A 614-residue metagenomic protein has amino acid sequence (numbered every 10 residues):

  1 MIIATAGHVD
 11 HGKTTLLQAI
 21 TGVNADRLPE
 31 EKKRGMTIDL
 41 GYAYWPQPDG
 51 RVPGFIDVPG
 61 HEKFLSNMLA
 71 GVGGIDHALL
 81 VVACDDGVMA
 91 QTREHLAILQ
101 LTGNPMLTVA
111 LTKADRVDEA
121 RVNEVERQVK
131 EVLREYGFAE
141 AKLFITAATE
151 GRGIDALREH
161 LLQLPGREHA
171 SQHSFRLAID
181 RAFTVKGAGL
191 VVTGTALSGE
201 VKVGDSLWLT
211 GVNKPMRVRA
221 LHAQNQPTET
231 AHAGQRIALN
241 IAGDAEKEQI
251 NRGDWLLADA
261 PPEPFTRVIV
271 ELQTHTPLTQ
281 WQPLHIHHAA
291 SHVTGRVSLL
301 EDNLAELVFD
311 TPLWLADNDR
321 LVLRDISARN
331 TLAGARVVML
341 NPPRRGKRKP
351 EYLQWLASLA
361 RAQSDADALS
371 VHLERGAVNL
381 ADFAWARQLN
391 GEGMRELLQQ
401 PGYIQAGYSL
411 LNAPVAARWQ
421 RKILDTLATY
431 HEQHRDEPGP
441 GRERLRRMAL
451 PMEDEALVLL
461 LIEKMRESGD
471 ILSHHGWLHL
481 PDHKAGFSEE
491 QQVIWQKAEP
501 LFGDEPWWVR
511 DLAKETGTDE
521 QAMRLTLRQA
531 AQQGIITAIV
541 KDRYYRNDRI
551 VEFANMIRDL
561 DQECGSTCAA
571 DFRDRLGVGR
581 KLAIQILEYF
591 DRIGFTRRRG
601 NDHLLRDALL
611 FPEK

Functional and structural regions predicted by a protein language model:
M1-V58, D205: Conserved G1/Walker A P-loop phosphate-binding module
I3-G7, H11-I20, K63-L69, G87-A90 (+1 more regions): P-loop/Walker A NTP-binding module and the surrounding RecA-like catalytic core of P-loop NTPases
T5, M106, V117-R121, Q128-E131 (+3 more regions): C-terminal effector modules of nucleic-acid-centric enzymes and ribosome-associated factors
A6-H8, E30, G35-M36, Y44-Q47 (+11 more regions): Replace "in large, NTP-powered and nucleic-acid-processing enzymes" with "in large, NTP-powered factors and other
D10, L16, G35, D57 (+13 more regions): Residue-level signature of catalytic and energy-coupling elements of molecular machines, predominantly ATP/GTP-dependent
V52, V58-K63, V72-L96, Q100-E124: Conserved Switch II/interswitch segment of TRAFAC-class P-loop GTPases
H61-E62, D85-M89, N104, K113-D118 (+7 more regions): Conserved nucleotide-binding/hydrolysis micro-motifs of P-loop NTPases
A114, E131-T276: Conserved catalytic-core segments of large NTP-driven translation/proteostasis enzymes
